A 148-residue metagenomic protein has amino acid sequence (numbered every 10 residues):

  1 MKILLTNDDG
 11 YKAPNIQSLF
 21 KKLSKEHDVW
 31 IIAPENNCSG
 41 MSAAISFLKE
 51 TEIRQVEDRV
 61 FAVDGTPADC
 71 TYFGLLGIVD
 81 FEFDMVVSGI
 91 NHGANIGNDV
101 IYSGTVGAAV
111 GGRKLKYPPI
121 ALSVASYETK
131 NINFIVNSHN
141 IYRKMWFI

Functional and structural regions predicted by a protein language model:
I3, P14-E82: A cross-family phosphate/adenosyl-ligand binding-site feature
T6, I32-P34, S88-N91, A121-S123: Short beta-strand segments
D9: Active-site metal-binding loops of divalent metal-dependent hydrolases
M85: Short, Asp-centered acidic motifs that coordinate Mg2+ and/or phosphate in catalytic or ligand-binding sites
A94-S103: Glycine/threonine-rich flexible loop motifs
Y102-S126: Short, acidic/small-residue loops that bind anionic groups at enzyme active sites
I120-I148: Short, glycine-/small-residue-rich phosphate/pyrophosphate-handling segment
